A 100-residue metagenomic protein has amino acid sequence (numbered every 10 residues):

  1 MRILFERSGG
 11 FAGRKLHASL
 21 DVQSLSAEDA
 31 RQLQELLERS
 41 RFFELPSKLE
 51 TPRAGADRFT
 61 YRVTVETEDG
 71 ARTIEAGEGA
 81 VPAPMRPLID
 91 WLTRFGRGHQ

Functional and structural regions predicted by a protein language model:
M1-Q100: Function-determining sites in protein domains
